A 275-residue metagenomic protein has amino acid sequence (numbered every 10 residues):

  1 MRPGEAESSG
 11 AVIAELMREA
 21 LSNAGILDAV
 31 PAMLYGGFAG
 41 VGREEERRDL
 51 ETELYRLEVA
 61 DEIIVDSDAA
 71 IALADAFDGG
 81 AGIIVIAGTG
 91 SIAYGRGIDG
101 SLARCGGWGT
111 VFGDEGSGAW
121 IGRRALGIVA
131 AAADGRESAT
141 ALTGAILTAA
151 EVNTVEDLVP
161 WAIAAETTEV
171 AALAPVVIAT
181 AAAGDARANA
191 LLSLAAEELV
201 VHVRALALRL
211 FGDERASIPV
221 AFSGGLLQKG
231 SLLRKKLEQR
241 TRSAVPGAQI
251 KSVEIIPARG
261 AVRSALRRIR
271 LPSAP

Functional and structural regions predicted by a protein language model:
M1-A32, Y55-R56, D75-A81, L126-P275: ATP-binding/phosphotransfer module of carbohydrate and carboxylate kinases, centering on a glycine-rich
Y35: FAD-binding subdomain of flavoenzyme oxidoreductases
V41-A139, P272: Phosphate-binding/catalytic loop of phosphoryl-transfer enzymes
